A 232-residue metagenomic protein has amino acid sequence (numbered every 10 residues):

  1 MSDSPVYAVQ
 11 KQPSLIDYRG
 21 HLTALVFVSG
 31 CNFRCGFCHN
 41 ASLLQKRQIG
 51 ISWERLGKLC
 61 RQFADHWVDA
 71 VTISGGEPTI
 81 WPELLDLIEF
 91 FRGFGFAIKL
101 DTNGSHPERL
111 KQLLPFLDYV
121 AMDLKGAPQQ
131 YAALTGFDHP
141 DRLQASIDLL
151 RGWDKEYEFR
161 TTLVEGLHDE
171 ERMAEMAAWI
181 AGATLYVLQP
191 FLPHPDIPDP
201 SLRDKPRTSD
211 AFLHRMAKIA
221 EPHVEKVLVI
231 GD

Functional and structural regions predicted by a protein language model:
M1-H21: Short, charged low-complexity linear segments at domain edges
P5-K11, G30, I51, L56: SEC14/CRAL-TRIO lipid-binding/transfer domains and related phosphoinositide-recognition modules that form deep
Q10, Q189-F191, V229-D232: Conserved beta-strand termini and adjacent loop/short-helix elements that scaffold enzyme active sites in alpha/beta
D17-W53: Canonical Radical SAM [4Fe-4S] cluster-binding loop centered on the CxxxCxxC motif and its immediate flanking residues
G57-A70, T79-D204, S209-A211, M216: Conserved AdoMet/S-adenosylmethionine-binding subsite of the radical SAM
G76: Conserved strand-to-loop "acid loop" that flanks and positions the catalytic carboxylate
L213-D232: A C-terminal junction/extension of Radical SAM enzymes
